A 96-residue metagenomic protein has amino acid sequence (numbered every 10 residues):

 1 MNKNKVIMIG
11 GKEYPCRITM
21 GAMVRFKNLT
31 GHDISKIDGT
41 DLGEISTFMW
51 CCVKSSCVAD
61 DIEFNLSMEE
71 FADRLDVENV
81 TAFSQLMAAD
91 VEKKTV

Functional and structural regions predicted by a protein language model:
M1-E13, V24, N28-G43, C57-V96: Charged interaction scaffolds used for protein-protein
C16: Active-site-adjacent beta-strand anchor residues
T19: Residue-level signal for threonine
